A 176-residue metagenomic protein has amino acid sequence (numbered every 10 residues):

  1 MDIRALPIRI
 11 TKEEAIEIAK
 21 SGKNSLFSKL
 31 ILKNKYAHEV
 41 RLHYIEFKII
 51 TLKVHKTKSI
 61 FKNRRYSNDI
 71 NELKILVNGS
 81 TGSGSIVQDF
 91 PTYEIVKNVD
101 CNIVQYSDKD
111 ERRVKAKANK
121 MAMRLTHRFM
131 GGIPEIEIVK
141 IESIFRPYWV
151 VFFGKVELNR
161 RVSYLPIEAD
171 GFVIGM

Functional and structural regions predicted by a protein language model:
M1-E157, V162: Charged, low-complexity helical/coil segments in non-catalytic cytosolic or luminal regions
V156-M176: Acidic, serine/threonine-rich low-complexity disordered tracts
